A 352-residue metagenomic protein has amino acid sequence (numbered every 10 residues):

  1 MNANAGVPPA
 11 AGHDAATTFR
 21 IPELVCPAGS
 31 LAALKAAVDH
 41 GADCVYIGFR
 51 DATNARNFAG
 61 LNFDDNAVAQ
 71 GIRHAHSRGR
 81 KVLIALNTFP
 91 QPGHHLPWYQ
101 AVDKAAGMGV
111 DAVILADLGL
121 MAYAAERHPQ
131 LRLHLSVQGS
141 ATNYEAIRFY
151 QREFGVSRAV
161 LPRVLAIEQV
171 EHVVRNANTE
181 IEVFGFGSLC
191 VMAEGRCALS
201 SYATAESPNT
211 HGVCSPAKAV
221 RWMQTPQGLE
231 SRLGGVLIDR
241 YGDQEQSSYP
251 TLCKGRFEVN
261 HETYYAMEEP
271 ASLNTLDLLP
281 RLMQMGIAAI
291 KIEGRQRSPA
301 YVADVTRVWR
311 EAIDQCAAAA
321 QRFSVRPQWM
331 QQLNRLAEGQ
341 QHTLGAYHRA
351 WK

Functional and structural regions predicted by a protein language model:
N4, P9-A141, V160, E168-A289 (+1 more regions): Active-site pocket-lining/capping segments in soluble small-molecule metabolic enzymes
N143-A146: Conserved nucleotide-cofactor-binding alpha/beta core module
E153-V156, V183: A cross-taxonomic marker for long C-terminal extensions/tails that follow the last structured domain
R163: Cys/His-rich Zn2+-binding cysteine-cluster or related metal-binding knuckle/ribbon modules and their
